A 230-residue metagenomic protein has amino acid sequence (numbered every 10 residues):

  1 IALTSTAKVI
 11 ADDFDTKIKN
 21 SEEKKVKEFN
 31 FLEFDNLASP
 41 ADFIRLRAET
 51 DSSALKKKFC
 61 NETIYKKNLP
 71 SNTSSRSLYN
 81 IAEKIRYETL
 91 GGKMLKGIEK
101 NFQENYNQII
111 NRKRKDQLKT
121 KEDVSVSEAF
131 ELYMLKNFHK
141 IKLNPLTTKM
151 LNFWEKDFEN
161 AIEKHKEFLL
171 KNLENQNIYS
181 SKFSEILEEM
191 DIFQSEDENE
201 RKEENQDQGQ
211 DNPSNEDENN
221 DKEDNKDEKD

Functional and structural regions predicted by a protein language model:
I1-F168, N172, Y179: Basic/hydrophobic alpha-helical interface regions
F138-D230: Extended, regular secondary-structure scaffolds
